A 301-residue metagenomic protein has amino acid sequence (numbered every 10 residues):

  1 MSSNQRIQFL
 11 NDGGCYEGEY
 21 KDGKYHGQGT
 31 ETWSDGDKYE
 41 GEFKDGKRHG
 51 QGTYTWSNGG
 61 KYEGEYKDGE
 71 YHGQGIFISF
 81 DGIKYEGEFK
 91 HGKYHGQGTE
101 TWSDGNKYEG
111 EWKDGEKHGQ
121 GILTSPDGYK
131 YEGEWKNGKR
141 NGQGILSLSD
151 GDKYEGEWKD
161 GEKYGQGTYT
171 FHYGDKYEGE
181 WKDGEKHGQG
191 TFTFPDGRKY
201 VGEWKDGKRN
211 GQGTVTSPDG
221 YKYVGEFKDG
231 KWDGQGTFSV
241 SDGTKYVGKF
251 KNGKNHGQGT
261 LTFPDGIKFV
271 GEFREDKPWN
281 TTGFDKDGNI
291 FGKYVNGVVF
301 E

Functional and structural regions predicted by a protein language model:
M1-E301: Glycine/tyrosine- and acidic-biased, solvent-exposed loop/turn segments at the edges of beta-strands
